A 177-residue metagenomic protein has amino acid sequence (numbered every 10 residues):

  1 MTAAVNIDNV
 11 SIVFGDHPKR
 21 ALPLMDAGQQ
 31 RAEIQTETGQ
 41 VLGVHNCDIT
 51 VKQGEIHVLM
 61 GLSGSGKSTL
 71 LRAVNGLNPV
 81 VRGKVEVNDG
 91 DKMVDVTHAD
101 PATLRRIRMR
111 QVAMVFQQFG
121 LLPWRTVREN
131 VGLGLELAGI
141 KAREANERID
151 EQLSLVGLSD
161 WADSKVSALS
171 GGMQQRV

Functional and structural regions predicted by a protein language model:
L24-E33, N88-D95, G132, E136-G139 (+1 more regions): Conserved ABC ATPase "signature" region
I34-V41, K92-A113, A142: ABC ATPase NBD coupling module
H57-V58, M114: Short beta-strand immediately N-terminal to the Walker A/P-loop
M60-L62: The feature captures the beta-strand-to-loop junction immediately N-terminal to the Walker
N75: Helix-to-loop junction immediately C-terminal to a conserved catalytic motif
R125-G132: Short coil-to-helix segment of the ABC ATPase nucleotide-binding domain corresponding to the Q-loop/switch region
K165-L169, M173: Conserved ABC ATPase signature
